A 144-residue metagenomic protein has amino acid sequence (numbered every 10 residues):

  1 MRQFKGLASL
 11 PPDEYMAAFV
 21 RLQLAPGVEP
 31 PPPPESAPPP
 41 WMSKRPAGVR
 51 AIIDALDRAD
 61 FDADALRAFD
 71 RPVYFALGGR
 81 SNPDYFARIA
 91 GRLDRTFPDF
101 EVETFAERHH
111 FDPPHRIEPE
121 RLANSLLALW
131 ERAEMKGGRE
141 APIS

Functional and structural regions predicted by a protein language model:
M1, P12-D13, M42-P46, A59 (+3 more regions): A structural signal for well-ordered alpha-helical scaffolds and beta->alpha junctions
M1-P39, G48-A55: Helix-rich cap/lid subdomain of alpha/beta-hydrolase
R2-Q3, A18, G48-A51, R88-R92 (+2 more regions): Alpha-helical elements of Rossmann-like donor-binding domains used by nucleotide-donor carbohydrate transfer enzymes
A37, L77, H110: Conserved short-loop catalytic and cofactor-binding motifs
P39-M42, R71-P72, S144: Amphipathic alpha-helical surface "interface" segments used for docking/oligomerization or membrane association within
K44-F97, E101-T104, H115: Conserved serine/cysteine hydrolase catalytic core
P98-S144: Catalytic active-site module of serine/aspartate enzymes centered on a nucleophile-bearing elbow/loop
